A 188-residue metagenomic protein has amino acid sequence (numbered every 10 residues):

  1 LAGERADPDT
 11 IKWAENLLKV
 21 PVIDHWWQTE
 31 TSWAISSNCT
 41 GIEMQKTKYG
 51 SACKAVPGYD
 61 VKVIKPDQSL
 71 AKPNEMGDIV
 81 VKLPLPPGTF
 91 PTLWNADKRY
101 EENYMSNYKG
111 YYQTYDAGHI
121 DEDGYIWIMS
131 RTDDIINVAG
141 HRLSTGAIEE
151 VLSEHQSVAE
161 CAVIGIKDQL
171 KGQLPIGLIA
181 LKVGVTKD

Functional and structural regions predicted by a protein language model:
L1-T47, D60, D67-S69: Gly/Ser/Thr-rich phosphate-binding loop
G3, W27, C53, D116 (+1 more regions): Active-site glycine-centered loops adjacent to acidic/histidine catalytic or metal-binding residues that shape
K12, G50, K98, E150: Active-site phosphate/pyrophosphate- and oxyanion-stabilizing loops and adjacent acidic/basic residues in soluble
K19, G58, S157-E160: Glycine-centered tight turns that cap/initiate beta-strands
M44-S51, E102-S106: Short, P/G- and charge-enriched loop/turn segments at secondary-structure junctions
K54-G58, S69-Y104, L143: Conserved ATP/PPi-binding loop(s) of AMP-dependent carboxylate-activating enzymes
D60-K62, A117: Generic short beta-strand
V81, L85, G110, Y115-D188: AMP-binding/adenylate-forming catalytic core of the ANL superfamily
